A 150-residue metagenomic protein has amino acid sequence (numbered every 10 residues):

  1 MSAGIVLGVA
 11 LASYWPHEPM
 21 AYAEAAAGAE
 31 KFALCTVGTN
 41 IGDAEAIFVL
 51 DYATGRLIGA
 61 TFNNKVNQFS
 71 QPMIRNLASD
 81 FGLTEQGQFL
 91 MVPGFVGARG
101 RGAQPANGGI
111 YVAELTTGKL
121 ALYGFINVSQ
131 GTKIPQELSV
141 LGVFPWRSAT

Functional and structural regions predicted by a protein language model:
M1-S13: Hydrophobic membrane-insertion alpha-helices, especially the h-region of bacterial N-terminal signal peptides
L11-A25, N63-V92: A low-complexity, Ser/Thr/Gly/Pro-enriched, surface-exposed linker/loop concept that marks segments flanking
Y22-N76: N-terminal secretory signal peptides
E24-G42, D51, L83-Q104, A149-T150: Structural signature of eukaryotic scaffold interfaces centered on beta-propeller domains
A53-D80, T117-P145: Extended intrinsically disordered, low-complexity coil regions enriched in Ser, Thr, Gly, Ala and often Pro
A78-I126: Short, solvent-exposed interaction modules
